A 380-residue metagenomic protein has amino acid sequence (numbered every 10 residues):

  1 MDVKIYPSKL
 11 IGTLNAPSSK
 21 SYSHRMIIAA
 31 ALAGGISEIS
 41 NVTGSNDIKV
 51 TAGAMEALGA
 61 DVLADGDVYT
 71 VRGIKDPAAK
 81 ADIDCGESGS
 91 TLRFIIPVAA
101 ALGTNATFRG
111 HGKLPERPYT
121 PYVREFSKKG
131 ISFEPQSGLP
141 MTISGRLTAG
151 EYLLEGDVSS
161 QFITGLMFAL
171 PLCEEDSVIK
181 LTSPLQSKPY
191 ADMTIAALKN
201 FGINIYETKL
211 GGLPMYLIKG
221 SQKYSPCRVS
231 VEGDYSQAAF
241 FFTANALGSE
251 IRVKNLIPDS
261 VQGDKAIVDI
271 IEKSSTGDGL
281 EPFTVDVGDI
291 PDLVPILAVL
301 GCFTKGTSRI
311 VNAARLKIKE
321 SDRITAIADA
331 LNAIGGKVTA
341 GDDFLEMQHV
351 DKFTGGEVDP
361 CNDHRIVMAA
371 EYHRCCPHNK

Functional and structural regions predicted by a protein language model:
M1-K380: Short, structured segments at the rim of ligand-binding sites
